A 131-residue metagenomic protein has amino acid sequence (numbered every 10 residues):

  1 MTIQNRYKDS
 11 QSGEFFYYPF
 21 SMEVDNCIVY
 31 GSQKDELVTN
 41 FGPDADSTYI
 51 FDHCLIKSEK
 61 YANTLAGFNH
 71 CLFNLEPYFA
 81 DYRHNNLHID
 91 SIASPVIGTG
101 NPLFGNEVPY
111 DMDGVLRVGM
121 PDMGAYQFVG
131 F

Functional and structural regions predicted by a protein language model:
M1-H88: Predominantly extracellular beta-rich ligand-binding scaffolds that present long acidic/polar faces for carbohydrate
H70-F131: C-terminal accessory segments
